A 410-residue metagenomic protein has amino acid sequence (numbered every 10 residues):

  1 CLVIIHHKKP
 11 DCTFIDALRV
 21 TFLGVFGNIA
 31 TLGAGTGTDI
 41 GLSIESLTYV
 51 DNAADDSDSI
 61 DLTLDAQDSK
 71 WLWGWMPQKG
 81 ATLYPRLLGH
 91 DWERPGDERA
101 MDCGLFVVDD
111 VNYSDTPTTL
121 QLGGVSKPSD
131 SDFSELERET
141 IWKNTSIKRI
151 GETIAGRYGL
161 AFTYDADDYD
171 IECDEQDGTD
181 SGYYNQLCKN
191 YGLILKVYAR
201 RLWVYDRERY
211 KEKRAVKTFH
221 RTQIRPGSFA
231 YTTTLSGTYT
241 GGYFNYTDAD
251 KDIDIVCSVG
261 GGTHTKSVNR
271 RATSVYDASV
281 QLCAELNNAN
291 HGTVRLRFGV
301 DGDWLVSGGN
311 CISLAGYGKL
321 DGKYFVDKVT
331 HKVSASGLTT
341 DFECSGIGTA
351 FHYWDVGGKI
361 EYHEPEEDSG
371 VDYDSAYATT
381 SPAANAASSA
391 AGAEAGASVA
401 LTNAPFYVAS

Functional and structural regions predicted by a protein language model:
L2-V3, H7-D130: Assembly/oligomerization scaffold segments
T13, A17-T36, N185, I194-L286 (+3 more regions): Acidic, small/polar-enriched beta strand-loop surface segments
I44, S57-S59, G80, C103 (+7 more regions): Extracytoplasmic
D51-L62, A278-V294: Short, basic/aromatic beta-hairpin or loop at an interaction surface
N112-T116, V329-S336: Short, conserved beta-turn/loop elements at beta-strand boundaries and strand-helix junctions
Y113-Q223, E394, S398: Charged- and aromatic-enriched interaction segments used to assemble and dock large macromolecular complexes
T118-E135, S336-V356: Short solvent-exposed strand/turn elements
